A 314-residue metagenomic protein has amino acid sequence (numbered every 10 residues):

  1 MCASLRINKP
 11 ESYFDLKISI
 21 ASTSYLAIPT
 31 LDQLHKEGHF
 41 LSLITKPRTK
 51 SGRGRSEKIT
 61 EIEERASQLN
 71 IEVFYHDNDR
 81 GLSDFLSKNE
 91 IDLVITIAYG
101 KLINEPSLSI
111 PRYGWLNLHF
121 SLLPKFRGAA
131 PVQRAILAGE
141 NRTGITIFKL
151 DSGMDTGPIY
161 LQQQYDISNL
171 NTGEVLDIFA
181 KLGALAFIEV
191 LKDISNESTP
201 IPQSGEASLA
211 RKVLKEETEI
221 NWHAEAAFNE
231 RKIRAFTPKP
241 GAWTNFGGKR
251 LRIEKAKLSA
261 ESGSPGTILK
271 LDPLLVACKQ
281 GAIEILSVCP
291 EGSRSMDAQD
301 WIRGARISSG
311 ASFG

Functional and structural regions predicted by a protein language model:
C2-P240, G281-E284, P290-G292, A311-G314: One-carbon transfer enzymes
H223-G314: An anion-binding loop in the catalytic cleft
